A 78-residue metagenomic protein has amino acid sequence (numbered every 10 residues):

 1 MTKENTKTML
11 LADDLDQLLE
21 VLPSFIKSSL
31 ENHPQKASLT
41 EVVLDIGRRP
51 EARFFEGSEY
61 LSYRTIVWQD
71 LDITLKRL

Functional and structural regions predicted by a protein language model:
M1-L78: N-terminal accessory targeting/assembly segments
